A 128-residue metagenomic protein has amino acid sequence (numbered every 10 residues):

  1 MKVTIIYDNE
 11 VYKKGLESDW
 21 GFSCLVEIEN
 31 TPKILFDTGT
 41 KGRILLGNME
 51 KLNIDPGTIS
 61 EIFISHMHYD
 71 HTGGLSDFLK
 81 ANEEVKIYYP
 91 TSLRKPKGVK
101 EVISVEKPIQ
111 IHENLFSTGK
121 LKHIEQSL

Functional and structural regions predicted by a protein language model:
M1, N30-P32, I59, E83-E84 (+1 more regions): Short coil/turn connectors at secondary-structure junctions
M1-V11, I111-K120: Short Pro/Gly-enriched beta-strand edge/turn motifs at strand-loop
K2-L52, S127-L128: Conserved beta-strand hairpin/beta-sheet module of binuclear metal-dependent hydrolase folds, prominently
Y7-E10, T38-T40, M67, S92-L93 (+1 more regions): Active-site metal-binding loops of divalent metal-dependent hydrolases
G21, G39, G73-G74, G119: Glycine-centered flexibility sites
R43-Y88: Active-site metal-binding motif and surrounding structural segment of the metallo-beta-lactamase
Y89-L128: Metallo-beta-lactamase
